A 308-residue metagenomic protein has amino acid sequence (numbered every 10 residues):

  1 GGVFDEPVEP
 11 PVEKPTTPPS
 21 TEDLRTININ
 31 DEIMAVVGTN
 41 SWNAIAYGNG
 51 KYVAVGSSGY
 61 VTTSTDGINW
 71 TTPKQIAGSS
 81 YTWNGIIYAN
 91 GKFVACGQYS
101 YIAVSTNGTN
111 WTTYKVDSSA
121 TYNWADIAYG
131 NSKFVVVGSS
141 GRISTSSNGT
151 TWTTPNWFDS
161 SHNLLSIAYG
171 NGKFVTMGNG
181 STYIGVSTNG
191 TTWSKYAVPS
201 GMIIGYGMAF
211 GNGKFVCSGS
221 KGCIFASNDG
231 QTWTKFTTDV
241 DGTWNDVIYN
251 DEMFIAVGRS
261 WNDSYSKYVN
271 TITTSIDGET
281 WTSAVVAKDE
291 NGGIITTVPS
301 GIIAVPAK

Functional and structural regions predicted by a protein language model:
G1-N30: Bacterial Sec-dependent N-terminal signal peptides
T21-K308: Residue-level hotspots at or immediately adjacent to binding/recognition sites across diverse folds
